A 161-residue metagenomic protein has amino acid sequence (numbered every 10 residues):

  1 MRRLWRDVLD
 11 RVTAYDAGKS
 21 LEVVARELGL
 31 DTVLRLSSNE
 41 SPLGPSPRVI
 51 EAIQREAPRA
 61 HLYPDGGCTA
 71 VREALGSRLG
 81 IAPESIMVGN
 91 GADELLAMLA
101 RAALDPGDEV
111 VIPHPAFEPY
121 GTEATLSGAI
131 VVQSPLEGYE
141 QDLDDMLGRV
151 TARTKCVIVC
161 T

Functional and structural regions predicted by a protein language model:
M1-D93, M98: N-terminal small-domain helix-loop-helix segment of the aminotransferase-like
R55, H61-T161: Conserved core of the PLP fold type I
